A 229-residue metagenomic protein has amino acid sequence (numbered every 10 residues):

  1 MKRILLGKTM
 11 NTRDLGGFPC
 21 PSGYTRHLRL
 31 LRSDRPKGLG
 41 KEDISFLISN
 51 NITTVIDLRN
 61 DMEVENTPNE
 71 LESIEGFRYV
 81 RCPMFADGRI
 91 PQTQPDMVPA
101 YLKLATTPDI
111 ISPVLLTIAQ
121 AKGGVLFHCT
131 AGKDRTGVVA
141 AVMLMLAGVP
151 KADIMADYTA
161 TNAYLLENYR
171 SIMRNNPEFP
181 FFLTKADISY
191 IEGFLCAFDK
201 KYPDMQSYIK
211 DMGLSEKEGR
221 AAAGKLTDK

Functional and structural regions predicted by a protein language model:
M1-L126, V139-K229: Cys-dependent protein tyrosine phosphatase-like superfamily
A131, R135-T136: Ser/Thr-glycine-rich phosphate-binding loops at phosphate-binding pockets of nucleotides, nucleotide cofactors
